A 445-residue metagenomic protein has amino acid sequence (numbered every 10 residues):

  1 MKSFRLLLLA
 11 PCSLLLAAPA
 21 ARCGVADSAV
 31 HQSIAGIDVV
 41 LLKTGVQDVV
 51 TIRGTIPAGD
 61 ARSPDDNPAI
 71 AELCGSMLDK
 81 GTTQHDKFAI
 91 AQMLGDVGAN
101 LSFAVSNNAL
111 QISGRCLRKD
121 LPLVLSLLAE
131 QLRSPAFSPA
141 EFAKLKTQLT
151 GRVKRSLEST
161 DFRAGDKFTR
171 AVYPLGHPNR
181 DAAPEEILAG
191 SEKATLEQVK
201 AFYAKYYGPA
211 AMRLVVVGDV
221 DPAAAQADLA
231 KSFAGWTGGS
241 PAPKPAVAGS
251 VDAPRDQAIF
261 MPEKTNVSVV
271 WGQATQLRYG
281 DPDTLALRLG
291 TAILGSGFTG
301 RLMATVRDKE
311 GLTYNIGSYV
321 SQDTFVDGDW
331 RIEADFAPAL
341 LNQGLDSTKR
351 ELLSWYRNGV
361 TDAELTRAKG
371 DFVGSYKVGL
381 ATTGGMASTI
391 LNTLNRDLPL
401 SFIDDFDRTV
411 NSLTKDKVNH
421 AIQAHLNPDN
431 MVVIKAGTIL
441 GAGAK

Functional and structural regions predicted by a protein language model:
M1-R5: Positively charged n-region of N-terminal signal peptides that target proteins for export
L7-A17: Bacterial N-terminal signal peptides
P19-C23: Sec/Tat signal peptide C-region and signal peptidase I cleavage site
A26-D27, R53-R115, D181-E185, G297-L312: M16/MPP (pitrilysin/insulinase) zinc-metallopeptidase core fold and M16-derived inactive scaffolds
A26-T55: Mature N-terminal segment immediately following signal peptide/propeptide cleavage in secreted/periplasmic
A29-V30, D38-K43, K200-K205, P254-M261 (+1 more regions): Short, surface-exposed beta-strand/loop micro-motifs that present aromatic residues
T44-V46, R53-T55, P241-T299: His/Glu-based metal-binding/catalytic segments typifying zinc-dependent metallopeptidases
A89-P241, K309-E310, N315-K445: Charge-rich, well-structured scaffold segments of protease-associated domains
